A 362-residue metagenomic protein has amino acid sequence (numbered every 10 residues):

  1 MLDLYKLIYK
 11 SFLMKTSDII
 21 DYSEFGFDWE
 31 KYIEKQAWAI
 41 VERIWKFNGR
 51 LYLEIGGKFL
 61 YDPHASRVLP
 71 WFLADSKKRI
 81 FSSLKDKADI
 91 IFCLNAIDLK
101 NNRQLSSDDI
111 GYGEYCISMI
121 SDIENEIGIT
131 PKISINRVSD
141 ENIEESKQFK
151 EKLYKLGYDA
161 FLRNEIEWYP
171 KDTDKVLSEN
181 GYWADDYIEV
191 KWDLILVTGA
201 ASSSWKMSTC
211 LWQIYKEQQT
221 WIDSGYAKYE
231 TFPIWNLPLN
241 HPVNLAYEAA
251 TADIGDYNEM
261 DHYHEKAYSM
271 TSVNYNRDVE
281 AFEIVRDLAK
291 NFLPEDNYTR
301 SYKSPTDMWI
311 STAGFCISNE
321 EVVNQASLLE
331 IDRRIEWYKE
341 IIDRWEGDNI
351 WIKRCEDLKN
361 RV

Functional and structural regions predicted by a protein language model:
Y5-T198, W212-V362: Flexible phosphate-sensing "switch/lid" loops adjacent to ATP/NTP-binding sites across phosphate-transfer
A201-S202: The conserved Walker
S208-T209: Hydrophobic positions on the alpha1 helix immediately C-terminal to the Walker A/P-loop
